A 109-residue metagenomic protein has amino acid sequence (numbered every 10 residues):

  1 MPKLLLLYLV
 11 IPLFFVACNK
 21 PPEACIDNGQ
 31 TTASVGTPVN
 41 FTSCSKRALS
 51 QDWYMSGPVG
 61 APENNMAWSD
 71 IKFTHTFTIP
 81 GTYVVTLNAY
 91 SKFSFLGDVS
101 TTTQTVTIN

Functional and structural regions predicted by a protein language model:
M1-A17: Sec-dependent bacterial lipoprotein signal peptides
C18-N109: Extracellular/lumenal mature domains of secreted and surface-exposed proteins
